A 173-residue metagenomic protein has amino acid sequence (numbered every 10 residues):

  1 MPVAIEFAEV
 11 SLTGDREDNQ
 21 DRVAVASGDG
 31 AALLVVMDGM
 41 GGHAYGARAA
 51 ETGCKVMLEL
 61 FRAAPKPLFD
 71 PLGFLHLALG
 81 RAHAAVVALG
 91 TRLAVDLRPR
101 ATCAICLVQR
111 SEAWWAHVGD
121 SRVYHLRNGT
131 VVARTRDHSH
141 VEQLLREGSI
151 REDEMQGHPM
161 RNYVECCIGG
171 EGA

Functional and structural regions predicted by a protein language model:
M1-A173: PP2C/PPM-type serine/threonine phosphatase catalytic domain
